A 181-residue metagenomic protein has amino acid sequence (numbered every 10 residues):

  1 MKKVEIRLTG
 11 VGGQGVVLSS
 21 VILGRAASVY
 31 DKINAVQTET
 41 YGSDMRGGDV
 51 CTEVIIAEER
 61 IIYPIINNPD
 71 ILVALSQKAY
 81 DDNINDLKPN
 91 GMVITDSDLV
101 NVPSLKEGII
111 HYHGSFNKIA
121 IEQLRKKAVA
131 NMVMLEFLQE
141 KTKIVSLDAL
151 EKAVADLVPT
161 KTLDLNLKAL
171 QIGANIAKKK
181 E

Functional and structural regions predicted by a protein language model:
M1-E181: Active-site cofactor/cluster-binding pocket
